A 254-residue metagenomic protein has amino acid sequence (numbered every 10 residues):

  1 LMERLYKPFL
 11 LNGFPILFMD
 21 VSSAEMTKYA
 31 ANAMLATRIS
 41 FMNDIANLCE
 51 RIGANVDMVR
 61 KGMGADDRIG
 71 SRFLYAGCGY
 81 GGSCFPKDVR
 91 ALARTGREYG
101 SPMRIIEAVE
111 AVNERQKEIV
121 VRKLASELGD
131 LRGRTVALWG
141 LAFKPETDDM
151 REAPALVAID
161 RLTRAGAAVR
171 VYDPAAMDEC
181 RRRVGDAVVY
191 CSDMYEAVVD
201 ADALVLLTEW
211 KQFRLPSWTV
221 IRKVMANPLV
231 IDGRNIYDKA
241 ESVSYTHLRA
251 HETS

Functional and structural regions predicted by a protein language model:
L1-R249: Structural/interface elements that position substrates and couple domains in central-metabolism enzymes
A250-S254: Short "domain-exit" segments at the C-terminal end of structured domains
